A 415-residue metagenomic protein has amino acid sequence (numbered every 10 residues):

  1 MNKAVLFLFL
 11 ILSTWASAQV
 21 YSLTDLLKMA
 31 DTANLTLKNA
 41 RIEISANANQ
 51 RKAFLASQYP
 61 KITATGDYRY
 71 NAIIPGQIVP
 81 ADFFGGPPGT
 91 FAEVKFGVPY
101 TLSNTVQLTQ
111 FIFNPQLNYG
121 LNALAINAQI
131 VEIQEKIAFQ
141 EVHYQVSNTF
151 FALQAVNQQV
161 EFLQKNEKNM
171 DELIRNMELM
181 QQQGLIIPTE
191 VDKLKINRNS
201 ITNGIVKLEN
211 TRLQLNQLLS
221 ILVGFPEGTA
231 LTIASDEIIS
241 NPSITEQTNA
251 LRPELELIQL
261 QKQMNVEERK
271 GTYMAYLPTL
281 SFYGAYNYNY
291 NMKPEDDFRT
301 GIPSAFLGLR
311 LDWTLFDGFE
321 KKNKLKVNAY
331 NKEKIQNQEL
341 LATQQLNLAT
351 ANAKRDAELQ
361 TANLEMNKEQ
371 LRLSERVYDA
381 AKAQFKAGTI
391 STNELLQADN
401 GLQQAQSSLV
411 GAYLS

Functional and structural regions predicted by a protein language model:
M1-A4, A18: Positively charged n-region of N-terminal signal peptides that target proteins for export
A4-S13: Sec-dependent N-terminal signal peptides
A18-T63, D67, I73, L185-I187 (+3 more regions): Bacterial Sec-pathway N-terminal export signals of envelope proteins
D25, N49, E135, F139-N249 (+2 more regions): Periplasmic alpha-helical coiled-coil/stalk elements that build and connect Gram-negative outer-membrane
K38-I42, L55-A56, I112-F139, T189 (+6 more regions): Sec/SRP-type N-terminal targeting helices
T65-N71, F111, N166, N197 (+6 more regions): Outer-membrane beta-barrel pore domains and translocons
T65-Q110, E237-S240, G284-W313: Small/polar, glycine/serine/threonine/aspartate-rich low-complexity segments that form flexible
N203-F225, R372-S415: Short segments within alpha-helical structural elements
